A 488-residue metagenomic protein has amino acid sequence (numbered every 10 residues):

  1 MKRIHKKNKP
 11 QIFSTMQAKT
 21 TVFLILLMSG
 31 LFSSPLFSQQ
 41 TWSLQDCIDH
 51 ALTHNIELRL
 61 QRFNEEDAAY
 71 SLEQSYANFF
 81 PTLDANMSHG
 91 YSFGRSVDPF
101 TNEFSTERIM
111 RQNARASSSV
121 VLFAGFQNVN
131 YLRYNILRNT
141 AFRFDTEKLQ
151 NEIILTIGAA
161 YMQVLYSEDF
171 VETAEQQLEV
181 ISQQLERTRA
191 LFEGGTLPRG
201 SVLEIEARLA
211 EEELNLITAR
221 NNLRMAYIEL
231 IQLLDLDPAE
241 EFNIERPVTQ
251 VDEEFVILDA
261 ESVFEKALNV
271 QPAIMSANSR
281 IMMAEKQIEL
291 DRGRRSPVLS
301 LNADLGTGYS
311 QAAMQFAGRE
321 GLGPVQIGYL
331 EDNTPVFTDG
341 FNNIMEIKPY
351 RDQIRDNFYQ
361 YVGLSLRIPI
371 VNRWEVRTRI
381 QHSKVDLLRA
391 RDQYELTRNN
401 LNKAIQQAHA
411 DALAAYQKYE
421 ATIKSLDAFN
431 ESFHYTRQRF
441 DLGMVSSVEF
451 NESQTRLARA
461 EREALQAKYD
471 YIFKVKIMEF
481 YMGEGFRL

Functional and structural regions predicted by a protein language model:
M1-H50, R220-E265, Q311, Q315-R319 (+2 more regions): Terminal intrinsically disordered/low-complexity segments used for targeting and assembly
S38-S88, G94, P238, I244-E289 (+3 more regions): Bacterial Sec-pathway N-terminal export signals of envelope proteins
R59-F63, Y76-A77, R108, L122-Q150 (+5 more regions): Sec/SRP-type N-terminal targeting helices
F63, S75-A77, E211-L236, Y419 (+1 more regions): Short segments within alpha-helical structural elements
N86-V120, P247-F255, E289, N302-I368 (+1 more regions): Small/polar, glycine/serine/threonine/aspartate-rich low-complexity segments that form flexible
R111-R115, A159, E204, E211 (+2 more regions): Transmembrane beta-barrel architecture of outer-membrane proteins
R115-S117, Y161, F264, G363-S365 (+1 more regions): Membrane-embedded beta-strand positions in outer-membrane beta-barrel channels/transporters
E152-K266, D411, A415, Y435 (+2 more regions): Periplasmic alpha-helical coiled-coil/stalk elements that build and connect Gram-negative outer-membrane
